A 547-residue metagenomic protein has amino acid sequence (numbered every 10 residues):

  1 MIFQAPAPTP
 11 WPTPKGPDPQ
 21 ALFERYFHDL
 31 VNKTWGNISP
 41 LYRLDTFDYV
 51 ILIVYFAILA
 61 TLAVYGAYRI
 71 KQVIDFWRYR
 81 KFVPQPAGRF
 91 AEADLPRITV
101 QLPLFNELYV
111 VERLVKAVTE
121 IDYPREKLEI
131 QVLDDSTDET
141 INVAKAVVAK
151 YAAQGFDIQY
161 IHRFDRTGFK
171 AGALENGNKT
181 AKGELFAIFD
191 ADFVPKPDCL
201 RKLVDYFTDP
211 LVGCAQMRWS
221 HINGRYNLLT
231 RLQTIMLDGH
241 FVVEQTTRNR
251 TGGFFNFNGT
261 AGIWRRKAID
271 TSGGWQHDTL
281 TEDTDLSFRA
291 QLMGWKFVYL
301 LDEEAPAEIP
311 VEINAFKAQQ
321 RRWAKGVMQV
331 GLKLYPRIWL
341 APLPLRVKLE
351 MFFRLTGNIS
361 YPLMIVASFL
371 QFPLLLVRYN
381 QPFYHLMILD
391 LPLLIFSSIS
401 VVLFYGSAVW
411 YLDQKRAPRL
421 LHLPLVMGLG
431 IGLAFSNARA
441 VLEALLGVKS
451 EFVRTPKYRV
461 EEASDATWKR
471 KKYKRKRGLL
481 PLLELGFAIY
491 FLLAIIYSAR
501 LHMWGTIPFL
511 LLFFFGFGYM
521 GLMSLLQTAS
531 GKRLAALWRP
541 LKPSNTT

Functional and structural regions predicted by a protein language model:
I2-L44: Low-complexity, acidic polar-rich segments
Q72-K127: N-terminal signal-anchor transmembrane helix
F76, V83, F90-E92, G357-E451 (+1 more regions): Membrane-embedded multi-pass helical conduit in multi-pass membrane proteins, especially envelope-biosynthetic
Y109-V110, L340-L363, R459-L492: Loop-to-transmembrane boundary segments
T119-I161, R166: Acidic donor-binding segment of Leloir-type glycosyltransferases
S136, D190-V194, D278: The conserved acidic donor/metal-binding loop of glycosyltransferases
V148-L185, P197-L280, Q291-L292, I313-T356: Long helical/loop segments within the catalytic core of UDP-sugar-dependent glycosyltransferases, especially the large
D278, S287-P306: Catalytic donor-sugar/metal-binding loop of nucleotide-sugar-dependent glycosyltransferases
